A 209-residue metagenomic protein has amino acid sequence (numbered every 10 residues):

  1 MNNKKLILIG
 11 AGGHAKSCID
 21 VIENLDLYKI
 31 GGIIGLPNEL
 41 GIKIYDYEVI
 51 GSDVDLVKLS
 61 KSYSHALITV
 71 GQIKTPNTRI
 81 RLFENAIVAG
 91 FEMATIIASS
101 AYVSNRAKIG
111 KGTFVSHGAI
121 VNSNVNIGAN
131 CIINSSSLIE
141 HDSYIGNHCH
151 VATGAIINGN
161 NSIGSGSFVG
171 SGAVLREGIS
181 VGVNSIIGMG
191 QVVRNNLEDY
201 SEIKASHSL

Functional and structural regions predicted by a protein language model:
M1-I44, V57-K58: Hydrophobic, well-ordered beta-alpha structural blocks that scaffold small-molecule cofactor pockets
G10, V70, E177: Small/polar loops that bind or transfer phosphate-bearing groups
G13-H14, K74-N77, K108: Short alpha-helical
I19-V21, R79-L82, I127, E198-D199: Short amphipathic alpha-helical segments
P37-N38, D55-L56, E198, S208: Short, acidic/turn-prone active-site loops that include or flank metal/cofactor- and phosphate-binding residues
G41-A98, Y102: Phosphate-bearing ligand-interacting subdomains that bind or position ATP/ADP/UDP/GDP/NAD(P) or nucleotide-linked
T95-L209: Structural signal for interior beta-strand "rungs" in well-ordered beta-sheet cores of soluble enzyme domains
